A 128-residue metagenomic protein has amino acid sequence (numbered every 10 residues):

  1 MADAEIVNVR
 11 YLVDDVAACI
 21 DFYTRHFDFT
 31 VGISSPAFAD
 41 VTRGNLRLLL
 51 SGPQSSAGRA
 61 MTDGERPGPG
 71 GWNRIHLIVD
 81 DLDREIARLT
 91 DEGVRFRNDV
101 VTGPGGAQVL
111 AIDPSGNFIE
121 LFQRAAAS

Functional and structural regions predicted by a protein language model:
M1-V7, T30-I78, R84-I112, Q123-S128: Vicinal oxygen chelate
L12: Catalytic core of Fe(II)/2-oxoglutarate
C19-T24, L89, G116: Conserved active-site tyrosine of GNAT-family acetyltransferases
F118-L121: Short glycine-/small-residue motifs
